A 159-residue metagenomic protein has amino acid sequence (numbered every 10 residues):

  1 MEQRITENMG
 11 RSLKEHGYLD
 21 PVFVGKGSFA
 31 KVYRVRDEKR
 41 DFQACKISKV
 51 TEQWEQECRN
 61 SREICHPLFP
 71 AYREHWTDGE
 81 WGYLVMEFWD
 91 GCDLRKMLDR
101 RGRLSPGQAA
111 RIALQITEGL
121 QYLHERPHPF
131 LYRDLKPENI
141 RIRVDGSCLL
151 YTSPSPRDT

Functional and structural regions predicted by a protein language model:
P21-G27, V32: Protein kinase glycine-rich loop
K31, V35-T51: ATP-binding glycine-rich loop module of kinase domains
E52-E63: AlphaC helix of the eukaryotic protein kinase fold
A71-G82: Short beta-strand micro-motifs within the conserved protein kinase catalytic domain, predominantly in the N-lobe
L94-L104: AlphaC helix of the protein kinase catalytic domain
H124-I142: Catalytic-loop of the protein kinase fold
Y151-T159: Single conserved hydrophobic/aromatic residue that forms the stacking wall/gate of nucleotide- or nucleobase-binding
